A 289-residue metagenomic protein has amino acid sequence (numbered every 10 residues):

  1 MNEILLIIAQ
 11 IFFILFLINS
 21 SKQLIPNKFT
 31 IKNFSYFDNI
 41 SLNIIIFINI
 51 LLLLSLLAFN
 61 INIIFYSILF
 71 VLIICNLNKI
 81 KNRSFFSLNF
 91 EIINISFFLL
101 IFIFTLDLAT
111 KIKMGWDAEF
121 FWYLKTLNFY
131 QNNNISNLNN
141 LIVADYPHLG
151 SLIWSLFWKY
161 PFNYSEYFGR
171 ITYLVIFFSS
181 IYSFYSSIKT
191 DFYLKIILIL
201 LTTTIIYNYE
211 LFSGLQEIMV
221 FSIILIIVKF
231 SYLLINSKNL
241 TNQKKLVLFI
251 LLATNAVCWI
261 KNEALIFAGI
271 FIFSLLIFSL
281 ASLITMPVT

Functional and structural regions predicted by a protein language model:
M1-S87: Membrane-embedded, hydrophobic transmembrane alpha-helices
A9, F13-F16, L42-I45, I68-L72 (+6 more regions): Transmembrane alpha-helices of multi-pass, membrane-embedded glycan-processing enzymes that use lipid-linked
I44-I48, L100-I101, I171-I235, L246-N255: Membrane-embedded helix bundles of polyisoprenyl
L52, Y209, L246-N262, A268-S274: Membrane-interface alpha helices of multi-pass inner-membrane proteins
F70-I73, L225-V228, A256, F267-S279: Hydrophobic transmembrane alpha-helices of multi-pass, membrane-embedded glycosylation machinery
L77-L88, N236, F267-T289: Perimembrane helix-loop-helix junctions
I92-D117, T289: Transmembrane signal-anchor helices characteristic of membrane glycosylation enzymes that use polyprenol
K111-K125, Q131-I153, Y160, Y164: Extracytoplasmic catalytic/substrate-binding loops of multi-pass membrane glycan-assembly enzymes
